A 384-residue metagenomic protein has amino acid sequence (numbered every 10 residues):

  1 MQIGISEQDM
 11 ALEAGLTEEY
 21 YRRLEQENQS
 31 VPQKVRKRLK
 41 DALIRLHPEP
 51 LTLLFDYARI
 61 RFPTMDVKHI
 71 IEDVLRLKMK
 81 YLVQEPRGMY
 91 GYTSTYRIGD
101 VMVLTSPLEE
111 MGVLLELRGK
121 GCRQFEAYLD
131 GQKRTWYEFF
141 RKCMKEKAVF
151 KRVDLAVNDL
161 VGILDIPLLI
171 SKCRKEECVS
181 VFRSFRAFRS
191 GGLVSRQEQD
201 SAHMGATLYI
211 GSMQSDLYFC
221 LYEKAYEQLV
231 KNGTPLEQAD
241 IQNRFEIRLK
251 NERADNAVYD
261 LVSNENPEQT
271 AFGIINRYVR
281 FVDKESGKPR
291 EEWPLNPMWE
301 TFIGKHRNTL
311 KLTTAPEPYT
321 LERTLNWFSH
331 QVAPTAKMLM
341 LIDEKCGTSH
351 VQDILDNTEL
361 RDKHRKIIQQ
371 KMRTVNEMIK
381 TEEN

Functional and structural regions predicted by a protein language model:
M1-E13, R38, T314: Short basic helix-loop element that most often maps to the first helix and adjoining turn of HTH DNA-binding modules
E7, E18, R36, P318 (+1 more regions): Helix-turn-helix DNA-binding elements, focusing on the entry/boundary residues of the two helices that contact DNA
E7, Y20, N28, D41-I44: Elongated, non-catalytic scaffold/linker segments and compositionally distinctive motifs
M10-A11, Y21-L24, L321: Conserved hydrophobic/aromatic packing and binding residues within compact polymer-binding modules
A14-G15, E25, K40, L325 (+1 more regions): A general structural motif at alpha-helix termini
G15-V31: Recognition helix of helix-turn-helix/homeodomain-like DNA-binding domains that insert into the DNA major groove
P32-H47: DNA major-groove recognition helix of helix-turn-helix/homeodomain DNA-binding modules
R45-Y319, T324-N384: Structured, helix-rich domain cores that form ligand/interaction pockets
